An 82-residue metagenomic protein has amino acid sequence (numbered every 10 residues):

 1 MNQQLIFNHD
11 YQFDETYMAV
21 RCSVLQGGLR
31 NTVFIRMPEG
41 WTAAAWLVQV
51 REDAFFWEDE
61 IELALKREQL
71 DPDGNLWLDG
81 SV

Functional and structural regions predicted by a protein language model:
M1-L25: Short, charged/polar N-terminal "headpieces" of proteins
N2-I6, A43-V82: Acidic, low-complexity intrinsically disordered segments
F7, F13, F34, F55-F56: Phenylalanine-focused residue identity feature
M18-T42: A short, structured beta-strand/loop element
